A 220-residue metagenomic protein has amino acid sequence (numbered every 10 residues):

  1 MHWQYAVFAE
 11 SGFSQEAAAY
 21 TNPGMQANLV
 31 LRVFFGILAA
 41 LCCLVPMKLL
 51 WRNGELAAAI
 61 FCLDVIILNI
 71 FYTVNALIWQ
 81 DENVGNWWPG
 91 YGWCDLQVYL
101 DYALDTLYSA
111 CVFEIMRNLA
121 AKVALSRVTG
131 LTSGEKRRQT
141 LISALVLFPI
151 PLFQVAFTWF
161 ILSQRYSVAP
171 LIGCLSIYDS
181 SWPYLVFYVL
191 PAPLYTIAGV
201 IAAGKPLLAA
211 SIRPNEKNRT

Functional and structural regions predicted by a protein language model:
M1-A144: Membrane-proximal first intracellular loop
F34, L50-N53, L152, S180 (+2 more regions): C-terminal membrane-anchoring module of eukaryotic surface/secreted proteins
I37, L41, I70, P149-A156 (+2 more regions): Generic alpha-helical transmembrane segments of integral inner-membrane proteins, especially permease/transport modules
D64-I67, I150, P191: Transmembrane alpha-helical core residues of multi-pass small-molecule transporters, especially secondary transporters
S133-A169, T196: Fourth transmembrane helix
Q154, T158-I161, A169-A209: Extracellular-loop-to-transmembrane junctions of the mid-late helices
P214-T220: Intracellular effector-coupling site of seven-transmembrane GPCRs, centered on the ICL3-to-TM6 transition
